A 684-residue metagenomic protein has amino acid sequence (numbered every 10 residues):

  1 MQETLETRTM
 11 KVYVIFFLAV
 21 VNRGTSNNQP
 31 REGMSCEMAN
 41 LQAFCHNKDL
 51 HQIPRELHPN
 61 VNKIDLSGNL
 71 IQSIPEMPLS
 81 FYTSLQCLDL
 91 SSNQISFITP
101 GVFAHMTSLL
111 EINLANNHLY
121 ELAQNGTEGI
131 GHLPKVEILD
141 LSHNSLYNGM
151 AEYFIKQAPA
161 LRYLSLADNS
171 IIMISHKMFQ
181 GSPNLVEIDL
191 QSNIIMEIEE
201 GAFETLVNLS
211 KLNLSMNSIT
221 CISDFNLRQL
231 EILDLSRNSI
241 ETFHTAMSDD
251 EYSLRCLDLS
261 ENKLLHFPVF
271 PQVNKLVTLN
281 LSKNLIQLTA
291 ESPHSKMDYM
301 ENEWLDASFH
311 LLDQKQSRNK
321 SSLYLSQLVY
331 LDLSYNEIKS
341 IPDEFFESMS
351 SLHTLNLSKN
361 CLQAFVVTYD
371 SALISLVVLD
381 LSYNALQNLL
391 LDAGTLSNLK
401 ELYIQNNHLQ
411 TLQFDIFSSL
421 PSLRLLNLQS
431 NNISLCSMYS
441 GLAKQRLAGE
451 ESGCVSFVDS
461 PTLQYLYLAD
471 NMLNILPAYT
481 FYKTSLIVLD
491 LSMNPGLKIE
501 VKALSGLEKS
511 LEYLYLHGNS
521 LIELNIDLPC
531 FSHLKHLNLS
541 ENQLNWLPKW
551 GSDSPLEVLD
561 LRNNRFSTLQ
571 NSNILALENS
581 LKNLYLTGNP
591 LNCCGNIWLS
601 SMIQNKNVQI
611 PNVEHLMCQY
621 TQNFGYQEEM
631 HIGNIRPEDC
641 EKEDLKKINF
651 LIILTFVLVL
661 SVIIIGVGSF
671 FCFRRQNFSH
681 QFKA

Functional and structural regions predicted by a protein language model:
Q2-A684: Extracellular leucine-rich repeat
